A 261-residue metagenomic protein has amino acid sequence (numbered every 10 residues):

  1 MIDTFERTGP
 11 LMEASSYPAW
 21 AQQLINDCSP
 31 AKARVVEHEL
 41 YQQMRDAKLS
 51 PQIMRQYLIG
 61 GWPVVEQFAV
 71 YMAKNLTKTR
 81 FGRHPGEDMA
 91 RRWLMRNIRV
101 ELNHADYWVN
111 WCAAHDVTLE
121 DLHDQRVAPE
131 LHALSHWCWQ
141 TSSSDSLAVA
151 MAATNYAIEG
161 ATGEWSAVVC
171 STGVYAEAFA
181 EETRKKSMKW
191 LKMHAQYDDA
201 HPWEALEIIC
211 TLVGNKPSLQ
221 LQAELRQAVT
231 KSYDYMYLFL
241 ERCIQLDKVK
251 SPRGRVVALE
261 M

Functional and structural regions predicted by a protein language model:
I2-M261: Non-heme di-metal
